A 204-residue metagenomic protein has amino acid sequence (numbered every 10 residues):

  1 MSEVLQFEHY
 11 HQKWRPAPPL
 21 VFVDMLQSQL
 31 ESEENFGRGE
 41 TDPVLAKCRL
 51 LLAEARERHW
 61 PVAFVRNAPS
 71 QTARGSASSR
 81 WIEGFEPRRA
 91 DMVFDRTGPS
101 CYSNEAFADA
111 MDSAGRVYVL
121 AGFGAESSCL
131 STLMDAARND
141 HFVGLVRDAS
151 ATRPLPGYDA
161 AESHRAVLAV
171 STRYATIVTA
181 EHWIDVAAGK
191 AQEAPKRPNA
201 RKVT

Functional and structural regions predicted by a protein language model:
M1-P19, S70-Q71, G75-T204: Active-site-adjacent betaalpha module
P19-Q29: Acidic-leg catalytic submotif of subtilisin-like serine proteases
F22-V23, W60-N67, V146: Short beta-strand segments at enzyme active-site cores
Q27-S28, A68-Q71: Short active-site-proximal "capping" loops at secondary-structure junctions
Q29-S32, R153-P154: A short acidic, helix-capping loop that chelates divalent metal ions and anchors anionic groups
E31-E34, R74-G75: Short, glycine/acidic-enriched capping/hinge loops at junctions between secondary-structure elements
E34-V62: A short alpha/beta connector and helix-capping loop motif
